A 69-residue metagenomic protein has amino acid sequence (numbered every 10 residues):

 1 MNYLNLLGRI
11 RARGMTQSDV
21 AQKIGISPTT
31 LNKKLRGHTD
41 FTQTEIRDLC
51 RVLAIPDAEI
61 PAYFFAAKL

Functional and structural regions predicted by a protein language model:
Y3, G8-R9, R13-G14, Q22 (+1 more regions): Short, charged recognition helix plus adjacent turn of helix-turn-helix-like nucleic-acid-binding domains
L7, S18, R47: Residues within the helices of the helix-turn-helix
G14-K33: Short alpha-helical DNA-recognition segment
M15, F41-T44: Residue-level signal for the short linker/turn that defines the boundary of a DNA-recognition helix
L35, E45, F64: DNA major-groove recognition helix of helix-turn-helix
T44-E59: DNA major-groove recognition helix of helix-turn-helix/homeodomain DNA-binding modules
